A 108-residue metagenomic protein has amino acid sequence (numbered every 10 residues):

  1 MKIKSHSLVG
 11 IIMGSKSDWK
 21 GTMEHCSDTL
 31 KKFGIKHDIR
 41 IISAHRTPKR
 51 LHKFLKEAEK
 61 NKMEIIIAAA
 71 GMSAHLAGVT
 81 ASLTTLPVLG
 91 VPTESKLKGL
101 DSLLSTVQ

Functional and structural regions predicted by a protein language model:
I3, S7-R46: Glycine-rich phosphate/diphosphate-binding loop of Rossmann-like nucleotide-binding domains
D18-M23, P48-K49, A70-V79, K98-L100: Short glycine/serine/threonine-rich phosphate/pyrophosphate-binding segments that cradle anionic phosphate groups
H37-N61: N-terminal beta-loop-helix "entrance" segment that forms/cooperates in small-molecule cofactor or anionic ligand
I39-I42, I66-A70, G90-P92: Short, conserved beta-strand edge motifs with alternating hydrophobic and charged residues
F54-L76: Short, structured active-site "lid" loops
E59, G78-P87: Alpha-helix C-terminal capping segments
L83-Q108: Short, acidic/small-residue loops that bind anionic groups at enzyme active sites
